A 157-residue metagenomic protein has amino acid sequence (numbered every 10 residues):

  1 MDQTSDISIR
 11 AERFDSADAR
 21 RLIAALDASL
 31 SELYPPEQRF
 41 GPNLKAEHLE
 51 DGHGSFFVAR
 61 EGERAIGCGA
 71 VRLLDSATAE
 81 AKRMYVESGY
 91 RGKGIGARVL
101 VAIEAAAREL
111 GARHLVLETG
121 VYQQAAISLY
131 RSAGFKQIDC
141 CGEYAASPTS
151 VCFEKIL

Functional and structural regions predicted by a protein language model:
D2-Q3, I7, F14-D15, R113-V116 (+1 more regions): C-terminal "cap" of GNAT-fold acetyltransferases
T4-T78, K82, E87-G89, L100-A102 (+4 more regions): Acetyl-CoA-dependent GNAT
Y34-Q38, I103-T119, Q124: Short, positively charged, low-complexity/disordered linker segments
A77, K93, E109-R113: Short coil/turn segments at alpha/beta junctions that flank glycine-rich nucleotide-binding fingerprints
E87-G89, K93, V121: Active-site acidic-Proline motif in GNAT/NAT acetyltransferases
